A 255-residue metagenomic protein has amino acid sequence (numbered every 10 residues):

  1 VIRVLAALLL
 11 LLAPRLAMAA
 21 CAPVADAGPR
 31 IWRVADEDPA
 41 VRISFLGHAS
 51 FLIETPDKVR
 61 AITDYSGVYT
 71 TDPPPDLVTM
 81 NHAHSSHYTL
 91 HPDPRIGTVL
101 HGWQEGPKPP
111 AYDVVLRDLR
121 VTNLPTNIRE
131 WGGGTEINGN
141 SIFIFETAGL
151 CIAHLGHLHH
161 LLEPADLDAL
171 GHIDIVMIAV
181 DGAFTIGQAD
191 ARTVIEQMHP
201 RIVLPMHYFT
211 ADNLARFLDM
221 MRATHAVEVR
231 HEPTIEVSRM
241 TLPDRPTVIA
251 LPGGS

Functional and structural regions predicted by a protein language model:
V1-V4: Positively charged n-region of N-terminal signal peptides that target proteins for export
A13-L16: N-terminal signal peptide c-region/cleavage motif recognized by signal peptidases
P29-T70, E136-L155: Conserved beta-strand hairpin/beta-sheet module of binuclear metal-dependent hydrolase folds, prominently
V34, D38, L90-S141, F145-G149 (+2 more regions): Metallo-beta-lactamase
I53, V78, V121, H157 (+1 more regions): Divalent metal-coordination and catalytic microenvironments
R60-P110, D168-M177: Active-site metal-binding motif and surrounding structural segment of the metallo-beta-lactamase
P110, I202-S255: Binuclear metal-ion centers of metallo-dependent hydrolases, dominated by the metallo-beta-lactamase
I128-M198, F209, N213: Active-site-proximal loop/helix segments of hydrolase catalytic cores
